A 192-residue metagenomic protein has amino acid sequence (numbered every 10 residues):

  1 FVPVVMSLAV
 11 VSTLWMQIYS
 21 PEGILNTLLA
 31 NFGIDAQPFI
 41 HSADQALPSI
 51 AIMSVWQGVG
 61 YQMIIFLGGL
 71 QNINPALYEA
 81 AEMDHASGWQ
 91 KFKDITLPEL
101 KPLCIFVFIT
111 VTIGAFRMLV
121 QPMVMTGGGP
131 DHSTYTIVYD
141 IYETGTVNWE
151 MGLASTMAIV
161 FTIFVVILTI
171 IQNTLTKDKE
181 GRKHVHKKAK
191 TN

Functional and structural regions predicted by a protein language model:
F1-N192: A structural signal for multi-pass alpha-helical bundles of membrane permease subunits that mediate small-molecule
